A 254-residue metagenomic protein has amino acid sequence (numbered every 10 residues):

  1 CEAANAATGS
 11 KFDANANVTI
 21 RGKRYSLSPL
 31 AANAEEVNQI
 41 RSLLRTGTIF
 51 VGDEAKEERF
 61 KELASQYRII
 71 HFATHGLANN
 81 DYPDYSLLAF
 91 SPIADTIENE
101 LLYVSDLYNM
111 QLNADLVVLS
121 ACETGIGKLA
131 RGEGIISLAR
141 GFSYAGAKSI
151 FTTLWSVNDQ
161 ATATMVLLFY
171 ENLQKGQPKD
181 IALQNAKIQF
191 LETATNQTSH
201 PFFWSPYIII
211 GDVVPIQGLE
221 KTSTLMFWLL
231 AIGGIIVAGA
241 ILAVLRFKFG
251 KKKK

Functional and structural regions predicted by a protein language model:
C1-K254: Catalytic cores of enzymes
